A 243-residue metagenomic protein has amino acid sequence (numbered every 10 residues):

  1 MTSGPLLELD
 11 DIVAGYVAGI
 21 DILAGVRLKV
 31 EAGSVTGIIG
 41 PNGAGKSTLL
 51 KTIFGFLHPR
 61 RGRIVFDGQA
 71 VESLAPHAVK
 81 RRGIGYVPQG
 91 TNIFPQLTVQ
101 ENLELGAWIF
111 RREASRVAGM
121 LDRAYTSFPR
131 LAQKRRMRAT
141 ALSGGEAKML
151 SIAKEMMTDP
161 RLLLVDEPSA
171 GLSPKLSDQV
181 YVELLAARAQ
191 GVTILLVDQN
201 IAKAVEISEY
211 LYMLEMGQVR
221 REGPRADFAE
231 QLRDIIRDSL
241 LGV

Functional and structural regions predicted by a protein language model:
T2-L6, V13-G25, A75-P76: A short, flexible loop at the N-terminus of ABC-type nucleotide-binding domains that lies
V17-A18, V99, E104-V117, S127-P129 (+1 more regions): ABC-type ATPase nucleotide-binding domains, specifically the catalytic core motifs of the NBD
I39-P41: The feature captures the beta-strand-to-loop junction immediately N-terminal to the Walker
F54: Helix-to-loop junction immediately C-terminal to a conserved catalytic motif
G62-V71, R82, R116-L121, G223-P224: Conserved ABC transporter NBD signature motif
T126, M213-E222, A229-V243: C-terminal boundary and immediately downstream tail of ABC-type ATPase nucleotide-binding domains
E155-M156: ABC ATPase C-loop
L163-E167: Catalytic Walker B motif of ABC-type/P-loop ATPase nucleotide-binding domains
